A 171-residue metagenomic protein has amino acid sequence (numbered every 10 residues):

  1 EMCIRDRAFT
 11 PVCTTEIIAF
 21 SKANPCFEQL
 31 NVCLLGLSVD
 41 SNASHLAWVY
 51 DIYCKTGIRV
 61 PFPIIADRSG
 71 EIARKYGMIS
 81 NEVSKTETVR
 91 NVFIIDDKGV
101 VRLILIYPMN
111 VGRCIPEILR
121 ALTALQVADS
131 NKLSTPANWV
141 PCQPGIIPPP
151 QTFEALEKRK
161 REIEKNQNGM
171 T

Functional and structural regions predicted by a protein language model:
E1, R5-T171: Chalcogenol-based redox active-site neighborhoods
